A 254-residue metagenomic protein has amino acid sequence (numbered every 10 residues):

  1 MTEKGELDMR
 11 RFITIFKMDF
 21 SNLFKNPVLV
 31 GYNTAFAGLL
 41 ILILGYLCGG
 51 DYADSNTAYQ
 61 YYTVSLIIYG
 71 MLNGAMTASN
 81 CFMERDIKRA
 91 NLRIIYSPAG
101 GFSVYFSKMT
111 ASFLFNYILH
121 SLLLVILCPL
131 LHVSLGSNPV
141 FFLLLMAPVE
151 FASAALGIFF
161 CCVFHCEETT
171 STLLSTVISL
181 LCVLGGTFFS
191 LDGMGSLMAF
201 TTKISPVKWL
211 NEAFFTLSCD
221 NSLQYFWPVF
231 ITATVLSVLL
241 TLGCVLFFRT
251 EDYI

Functional and structural regions predicted by a protein language model:
T2-F36, K88-R89, Y253: Aromatic- and glycine-rich beta-strand/loop motifs that create alpha-glucan
R10-I13, K17-F24, V28, I95 (+4 more regions): Membrane-interacting alpha-helical segments
N22, S134, G186-L240: Membrane-interfacial helix-loop-helix junctions in multi-pass membrane proteins
N22-G50, Y59-T77, N116-I118, L174-V183 (+1 more regions): Hydrophobic alpha-helical transmembrane segments of multi-pass membrane transport/permease proteins
N33-A37, I43-G45, L119, L144 (+1 more regions): Alpha-helical transmembrane segments of multi-pass membrane transporters/translocases
I43-D51, V163-I204: Transmembrane helix segments
Y59-L127: Hydrophobic alpha-helical transmembrane segments of multi-pass membrane transport proteins
G101, S107-C182, V229-F230, T241-L242: Alpha-helical transmembrane segments and their short interhelical loops
